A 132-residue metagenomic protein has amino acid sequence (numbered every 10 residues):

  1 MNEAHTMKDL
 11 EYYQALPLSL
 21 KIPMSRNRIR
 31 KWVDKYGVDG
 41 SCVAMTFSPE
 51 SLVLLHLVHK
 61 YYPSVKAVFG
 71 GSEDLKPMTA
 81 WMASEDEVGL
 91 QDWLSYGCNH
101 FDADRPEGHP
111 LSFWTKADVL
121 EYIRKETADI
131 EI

Functional and structural regions predicted by a protein language model:
M1-I132: Nucleotide-activated chemistry modules centered on ATP-dependent adenylation/adenylyltransferase
